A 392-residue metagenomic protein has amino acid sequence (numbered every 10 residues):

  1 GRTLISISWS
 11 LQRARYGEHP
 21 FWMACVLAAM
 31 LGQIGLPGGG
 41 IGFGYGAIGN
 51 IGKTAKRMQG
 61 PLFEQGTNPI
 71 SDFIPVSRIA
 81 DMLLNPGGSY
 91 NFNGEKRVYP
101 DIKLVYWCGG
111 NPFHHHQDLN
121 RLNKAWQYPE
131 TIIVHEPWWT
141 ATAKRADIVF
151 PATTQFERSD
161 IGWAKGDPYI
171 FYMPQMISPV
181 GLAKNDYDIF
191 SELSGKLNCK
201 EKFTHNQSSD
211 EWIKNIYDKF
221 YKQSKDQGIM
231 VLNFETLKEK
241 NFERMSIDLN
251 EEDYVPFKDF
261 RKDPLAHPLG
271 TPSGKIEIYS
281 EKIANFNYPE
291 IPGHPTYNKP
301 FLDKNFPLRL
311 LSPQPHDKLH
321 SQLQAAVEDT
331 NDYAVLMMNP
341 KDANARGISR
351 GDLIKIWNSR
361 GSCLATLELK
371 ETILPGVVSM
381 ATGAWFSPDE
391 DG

Functional and structural regions predicted by a protein language model:
G1-N93, D259, H267, E277: A glycine-rich, hydrophobic/aromatic-adjacent loop/helix-cap motif
L4-S10, P37-G44, T204-S208, L232-L237 (+1 more regions): Short coil/turn segments at secondary-structure boundaries
S6-R15, P174-V180, K202: Short, solvent-exposed helix-loop connector elements
L31-G38, A146, T153, L197-E201: A generic secondary-structure signal for well-formed alpha-helical elements
G40-I51, N206-Y221, K238, R360: A glycine-rich phosphate-binding loop feature that marks nucleotide/adenosyl-phosphate handling sites
E64-V180, N215-G392: A cross-kingdom feature strongest in bacterial/archaeal respiratory oxidoreductases
M176-S191: Alpha-amylase-like alpha-glycosidases and glucanotransferases acting on alpha-linked glucans and related
Y187-T204: Non-catalytic, well-ordered alpha-helical segments in soluble enzyme domains
